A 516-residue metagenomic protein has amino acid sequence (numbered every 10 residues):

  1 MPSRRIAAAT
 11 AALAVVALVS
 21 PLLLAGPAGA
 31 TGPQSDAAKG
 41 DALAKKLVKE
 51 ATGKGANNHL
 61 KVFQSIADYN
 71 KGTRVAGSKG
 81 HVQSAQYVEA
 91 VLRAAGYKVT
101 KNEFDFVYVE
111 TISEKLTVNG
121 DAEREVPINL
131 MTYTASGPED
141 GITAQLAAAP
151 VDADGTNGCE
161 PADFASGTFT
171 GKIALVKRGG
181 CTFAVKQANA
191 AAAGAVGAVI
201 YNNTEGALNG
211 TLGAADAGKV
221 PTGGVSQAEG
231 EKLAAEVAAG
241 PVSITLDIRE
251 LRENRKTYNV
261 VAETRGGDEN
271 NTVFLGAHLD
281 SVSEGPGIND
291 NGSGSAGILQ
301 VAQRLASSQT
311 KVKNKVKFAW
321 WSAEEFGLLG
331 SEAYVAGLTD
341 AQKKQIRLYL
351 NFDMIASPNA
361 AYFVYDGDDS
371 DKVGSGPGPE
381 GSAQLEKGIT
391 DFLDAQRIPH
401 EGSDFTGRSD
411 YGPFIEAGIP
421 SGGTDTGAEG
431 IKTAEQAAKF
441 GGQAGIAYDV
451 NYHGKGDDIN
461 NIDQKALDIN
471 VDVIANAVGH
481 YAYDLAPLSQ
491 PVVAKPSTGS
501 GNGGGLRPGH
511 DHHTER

Functional and structural regions predicted by a protein language model:
M1-T31: Secretory targeting and sorting signals
A30-A90, A95, T264-G266, N270 (+3 more regions): N-terminal hydrophobic or amphipathic helices/low-complexity stretches enriched in small/hydrophobic/Pro/Gly
K49, K61, S65-T170: Noncatalytic luminal/extracellular "stalk/propeptide" segments of secretory-pathway proteins
A76-S78, E125-S226, H400: Extracellular/luminal Protease-associated
Y133-G158, A214-I288, Q300-K313: Soluble metallo-hydrolase cores and metallopeptidase-like ectodomains found primarily in the secretory/periplasmic
A215-G218, R304-L329, F352, P487-V492: Short helix-loop-beta-strand segments that form the rim/entrance of peptidase-like active sites
N270, W321-A428, K432: Metal-dependent peptidase/peptidase-like ectodomains
I431-G499: His/Asp/Glu-rich mid-to-C-terminal helical/loop segments that flank catalytic regions of hydrolases
